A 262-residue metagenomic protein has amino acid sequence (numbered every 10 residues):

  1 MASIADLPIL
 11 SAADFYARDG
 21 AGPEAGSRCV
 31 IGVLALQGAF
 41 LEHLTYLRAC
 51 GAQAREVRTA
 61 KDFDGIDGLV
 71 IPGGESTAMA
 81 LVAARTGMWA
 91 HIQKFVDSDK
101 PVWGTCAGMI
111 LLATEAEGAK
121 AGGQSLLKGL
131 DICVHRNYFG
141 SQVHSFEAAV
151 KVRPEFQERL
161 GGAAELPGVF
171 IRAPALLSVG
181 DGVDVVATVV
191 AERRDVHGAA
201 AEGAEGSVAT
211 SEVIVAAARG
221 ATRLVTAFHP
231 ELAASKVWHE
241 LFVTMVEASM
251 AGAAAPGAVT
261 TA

Functional and structural regions predicted by a protein language model:
M1-R85, A90-S98, P230, K236-E240 (+1 more regions): N-terminal beta1-alpha1 cap of cysteine-dependent amidohydrolase-like domains
A2-G20, S145, A164-A262: C-terminal and late-domain segments of enzyme folds
L36, T105-A107, L130, R172 (+1 more regions): A secondary-structure boundary/capping signal
F40, F63, L111, G118 (+4 more regions): Flexible, glycine-rich phosphate/dinucleotide-binding loops and adjacent beta-alpha linkers at cofactor/substrate
A54-R55, V102, R223: Hydrophobic anchor at the start of a short beta-strand that flanks the dinucleotide cofactor-binding loop
D64, S125, A164: Structured loop/turn residues at beta-strand edges in well-structured enzyme cores
V70-P72, W103, F170, A227: Structural motif
E75-E158: Cysteine-nucleophile active-site neighborhood
